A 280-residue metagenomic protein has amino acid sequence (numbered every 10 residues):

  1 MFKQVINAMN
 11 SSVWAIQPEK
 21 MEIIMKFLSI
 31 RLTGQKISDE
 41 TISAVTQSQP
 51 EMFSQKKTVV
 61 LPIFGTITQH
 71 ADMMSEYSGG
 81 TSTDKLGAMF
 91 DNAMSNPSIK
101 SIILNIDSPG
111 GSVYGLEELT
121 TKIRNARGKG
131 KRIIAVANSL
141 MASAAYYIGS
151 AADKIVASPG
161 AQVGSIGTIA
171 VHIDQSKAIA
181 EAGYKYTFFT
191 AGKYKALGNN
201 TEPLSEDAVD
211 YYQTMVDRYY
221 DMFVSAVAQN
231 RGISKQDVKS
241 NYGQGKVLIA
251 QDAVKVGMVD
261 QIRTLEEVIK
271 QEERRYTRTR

Functional and structural regions predicted by a protein language model:
M1-R280: N-terminal organellar transit peptides
